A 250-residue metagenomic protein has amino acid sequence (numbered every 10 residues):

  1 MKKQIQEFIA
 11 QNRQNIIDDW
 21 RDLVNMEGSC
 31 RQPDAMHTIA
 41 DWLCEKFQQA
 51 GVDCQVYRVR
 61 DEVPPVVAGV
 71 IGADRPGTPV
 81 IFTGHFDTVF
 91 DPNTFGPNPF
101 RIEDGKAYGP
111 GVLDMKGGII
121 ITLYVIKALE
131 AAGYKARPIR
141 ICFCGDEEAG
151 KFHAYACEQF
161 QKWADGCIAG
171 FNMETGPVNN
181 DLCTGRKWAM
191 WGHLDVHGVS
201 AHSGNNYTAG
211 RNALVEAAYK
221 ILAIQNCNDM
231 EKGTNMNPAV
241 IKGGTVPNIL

Functional and structural regions predicted by a protein language model:
K2-P110, E130-K135: Acidic/His- and Gly-rich active-site-bordering loop/insert found across diverse amide/peptide-bond hydrolases
R21, C44, I120-K127, E158-Q161 (+1 more regions): Predominant activation on well-ordered alpha-helical scaffold segments within soluble catalytic domains
R75, E103, V125-R140, I224-G233: Phosphate-handling active-site elements
F90-P92, Y134, C183-W188, P247-L250: Short glycine/proline-enriched loop/turn "hinge" motifs that connect secondary-structure elements and lie
K106-I120, H202: Glycine/serine-rich anion-binding loops at beta->alpha junctions that coordinate negatively charged ligand groups
M115-K187: Acidic/histidine-rich catalytic neighborhood of metal-dependent amide-processing enzymes
T184, G204-L250: Acidic-enriched catalytic cores of C-N bond-cleaving enzymes acting on peptides and small amides
